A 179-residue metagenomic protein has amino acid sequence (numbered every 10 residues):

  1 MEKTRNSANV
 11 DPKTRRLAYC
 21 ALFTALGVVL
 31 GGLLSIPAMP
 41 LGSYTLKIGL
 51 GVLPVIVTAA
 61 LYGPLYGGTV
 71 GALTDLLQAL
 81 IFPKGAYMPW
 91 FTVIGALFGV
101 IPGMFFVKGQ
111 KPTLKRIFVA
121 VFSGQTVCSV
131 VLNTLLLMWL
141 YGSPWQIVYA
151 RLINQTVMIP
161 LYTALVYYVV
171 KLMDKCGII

Functional and structural regions predicted by a protein language model:
M1-I179: Loop-helix junctions at membrane interfaces
